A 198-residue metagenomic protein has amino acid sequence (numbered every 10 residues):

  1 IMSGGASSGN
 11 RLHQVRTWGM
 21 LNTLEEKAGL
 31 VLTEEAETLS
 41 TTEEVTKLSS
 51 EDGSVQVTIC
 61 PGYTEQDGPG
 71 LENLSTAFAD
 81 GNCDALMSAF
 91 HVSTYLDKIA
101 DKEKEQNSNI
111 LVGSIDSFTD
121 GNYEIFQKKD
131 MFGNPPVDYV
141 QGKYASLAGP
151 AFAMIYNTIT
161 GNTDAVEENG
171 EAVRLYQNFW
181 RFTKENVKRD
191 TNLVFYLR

Functional and structural regions predicted by a protein language model:
I1, L12-R16, N22, G70 (+2 more regions): Hydrophobic alpha-helical segments within soluble ligand-binding/sensing domains
M2-S7, R11, K129-A145: Short beta-strand elements at the ligand-binding edges of bilobed clamshell
R11-S49: Short, solvent-exposed amphipathic alpha-helices that sit in or adjacent to ligand/effector-binding or catalytic
M20, T58-E124, F152: Hydrophobic alpha-helical
N22-T33, K104-I110, F132-P135: Structural alpha-beta junctions
T38, V45, S49-P69: Short beta->alpha junction loops
E51-V55, G81, K104-N109, G133-N134 (+1 more regions): Short helix-terminating capping/connector loops at secondary-structure junctions
K143, F152-R198: Hinge/cleft segment of the Venus flytrap/periplasmic-binding protein
